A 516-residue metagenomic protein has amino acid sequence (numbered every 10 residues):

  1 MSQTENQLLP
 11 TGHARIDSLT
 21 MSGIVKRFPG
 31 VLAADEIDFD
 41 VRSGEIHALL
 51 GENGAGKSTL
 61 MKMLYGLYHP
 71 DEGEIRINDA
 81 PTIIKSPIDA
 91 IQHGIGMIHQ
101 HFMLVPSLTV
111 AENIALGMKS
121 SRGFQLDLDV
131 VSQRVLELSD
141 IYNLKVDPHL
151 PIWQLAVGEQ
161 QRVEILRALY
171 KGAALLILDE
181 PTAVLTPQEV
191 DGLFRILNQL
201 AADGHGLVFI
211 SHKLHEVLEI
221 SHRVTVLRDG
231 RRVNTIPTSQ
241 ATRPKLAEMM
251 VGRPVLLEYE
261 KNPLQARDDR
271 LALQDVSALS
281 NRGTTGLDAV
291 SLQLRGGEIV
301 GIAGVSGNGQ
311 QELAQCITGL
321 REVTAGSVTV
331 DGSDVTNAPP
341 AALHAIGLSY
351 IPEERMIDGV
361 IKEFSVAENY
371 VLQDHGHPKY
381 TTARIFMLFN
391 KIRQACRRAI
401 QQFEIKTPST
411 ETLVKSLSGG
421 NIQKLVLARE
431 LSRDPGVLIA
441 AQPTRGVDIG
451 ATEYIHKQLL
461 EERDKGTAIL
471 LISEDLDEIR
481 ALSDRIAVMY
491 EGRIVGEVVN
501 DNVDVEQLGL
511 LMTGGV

Functional and structural regions predicted by a protein language model:
S2-V516: Glycine-rich phosphate-binding loops of nucleotide-dependent enzymes
